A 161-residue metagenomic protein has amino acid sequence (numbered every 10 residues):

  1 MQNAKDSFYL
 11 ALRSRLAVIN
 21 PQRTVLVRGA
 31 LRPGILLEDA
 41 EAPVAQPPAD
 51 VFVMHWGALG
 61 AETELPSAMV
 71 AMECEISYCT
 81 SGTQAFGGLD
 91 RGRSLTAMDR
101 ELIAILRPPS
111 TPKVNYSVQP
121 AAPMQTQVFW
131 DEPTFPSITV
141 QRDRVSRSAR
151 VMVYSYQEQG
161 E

Functional and structural regions predicted by a protein language model:
M1-L36, E41-V44, W56-E161: Charged, amphipathic alpha-helical segments and their flanking helix caps
P47-D50: Short, structured active-site "lid" loops
V53: Conserved Walker B catalytic segment
